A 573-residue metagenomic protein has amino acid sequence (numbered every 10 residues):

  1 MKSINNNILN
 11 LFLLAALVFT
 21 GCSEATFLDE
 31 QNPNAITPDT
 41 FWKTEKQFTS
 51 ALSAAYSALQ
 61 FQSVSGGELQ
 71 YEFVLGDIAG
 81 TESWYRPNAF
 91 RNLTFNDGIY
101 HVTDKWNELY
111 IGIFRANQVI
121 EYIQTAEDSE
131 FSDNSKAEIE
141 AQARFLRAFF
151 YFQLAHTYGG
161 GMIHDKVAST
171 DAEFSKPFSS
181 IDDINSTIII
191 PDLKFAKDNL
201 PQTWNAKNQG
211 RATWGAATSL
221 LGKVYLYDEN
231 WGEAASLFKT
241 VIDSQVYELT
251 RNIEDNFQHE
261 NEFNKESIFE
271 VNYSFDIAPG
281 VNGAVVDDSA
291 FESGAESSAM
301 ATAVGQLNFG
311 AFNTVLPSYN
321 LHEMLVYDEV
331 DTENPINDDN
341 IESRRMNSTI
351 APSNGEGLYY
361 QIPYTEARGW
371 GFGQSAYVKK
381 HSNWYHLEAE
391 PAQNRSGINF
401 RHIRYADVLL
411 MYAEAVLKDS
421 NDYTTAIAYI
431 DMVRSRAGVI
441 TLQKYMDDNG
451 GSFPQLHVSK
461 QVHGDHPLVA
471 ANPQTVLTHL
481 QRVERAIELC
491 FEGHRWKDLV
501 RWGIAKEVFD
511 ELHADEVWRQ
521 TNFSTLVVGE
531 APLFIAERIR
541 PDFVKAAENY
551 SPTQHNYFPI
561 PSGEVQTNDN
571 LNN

Functional and structural regions predicted by a protein language model:
M1-P33: Bacterial Sec-dependent N-terminal signal peptides
C22-Q70, Y557-N573: Membrane-proximal, proline-rich intrinsically disordered regions
E45-S53, S57-S63, W84-Y158, F174-S186 (+5 more regions): Conserved, well-structured interaction surfaces
K46, F61-S63, R86-T94, G98-N107 (+3 more regions): Elongated scaffold/linker segments in the mid-to-C-terminal portions of large proteins
G66-W84, H164-K166, L200-L220, L226-E296 (+4 more regions): Short, surface-exposed recognition loops and adjoining beta-strand edges that mediate ligand/DNA contacts, enriched
W231, D422-Y423: TPR-repeat structural position
